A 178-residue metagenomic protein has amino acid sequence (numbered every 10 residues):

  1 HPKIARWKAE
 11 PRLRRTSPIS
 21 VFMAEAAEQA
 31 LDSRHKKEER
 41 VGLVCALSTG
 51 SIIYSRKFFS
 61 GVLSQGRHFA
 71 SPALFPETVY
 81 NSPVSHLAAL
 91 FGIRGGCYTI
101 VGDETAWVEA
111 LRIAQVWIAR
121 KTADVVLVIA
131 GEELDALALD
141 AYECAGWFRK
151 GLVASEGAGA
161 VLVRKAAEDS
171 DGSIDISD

Functional and structural regions predicted by a protein language model:
H1, L111-R112, L137-Y142: A short secondary-structure junction signal
H1, Y142-D178: Condensing-enzyme catalytic core mediating Claisen C-C bond formation in acyl metabolism
H1-H86, L90-F91: Conserved beta-ketoacyl condensing-enzyme motif
W7-E28, P72-P76, C97-R112, F148-G159 (+1 more regions): Active-site pocket-shaping loop/turn-to-helix segments
M23-S33, P83, L90-F91, C97-I129 (+1 more regions): Active-site-proximal alpha-helical scaffold in enzymes
R40-C45, Y98-G102, A123-A130, S173-D178: Beta-strand segments within the central parallel beta-sheet cores of soluble alpha/beta enzyme folds
L47-G50, D103-A106, A130-D135: Acidic, glycine-rich active-site loops and adjacent beta-strand->loop/helix elements that engage anionic groups
T122-V126, A130-C144, K150, D178: Acyl-CoA/ACP chain-elongation machinery
